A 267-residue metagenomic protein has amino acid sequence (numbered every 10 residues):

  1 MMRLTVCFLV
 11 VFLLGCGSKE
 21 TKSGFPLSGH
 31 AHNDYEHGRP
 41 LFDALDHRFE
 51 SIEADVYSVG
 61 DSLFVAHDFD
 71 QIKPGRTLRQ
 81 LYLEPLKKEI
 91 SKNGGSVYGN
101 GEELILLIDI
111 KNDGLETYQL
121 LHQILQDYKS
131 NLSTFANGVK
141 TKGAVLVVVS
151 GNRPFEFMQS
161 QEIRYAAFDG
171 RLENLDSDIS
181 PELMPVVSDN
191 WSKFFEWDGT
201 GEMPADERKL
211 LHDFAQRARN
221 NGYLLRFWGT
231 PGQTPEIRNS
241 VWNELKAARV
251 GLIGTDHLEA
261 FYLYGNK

Functional and structural regions predicted by a protein language model:
M1-G24: Bacterial Sec-dependent N-terminal signal peptides
C16-K267: Phosphate-group recognition and catalysis centered on beta-loop-alpha active-site segments
